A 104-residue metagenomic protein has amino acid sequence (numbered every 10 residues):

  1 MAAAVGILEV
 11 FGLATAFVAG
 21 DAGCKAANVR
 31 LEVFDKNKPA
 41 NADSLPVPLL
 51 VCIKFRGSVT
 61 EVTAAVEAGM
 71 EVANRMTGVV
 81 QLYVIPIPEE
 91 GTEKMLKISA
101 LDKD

Functional and structural regions predicted by a protein language model:
M1-L50, R56-D104: Long, contiguous binding/interaction regions
